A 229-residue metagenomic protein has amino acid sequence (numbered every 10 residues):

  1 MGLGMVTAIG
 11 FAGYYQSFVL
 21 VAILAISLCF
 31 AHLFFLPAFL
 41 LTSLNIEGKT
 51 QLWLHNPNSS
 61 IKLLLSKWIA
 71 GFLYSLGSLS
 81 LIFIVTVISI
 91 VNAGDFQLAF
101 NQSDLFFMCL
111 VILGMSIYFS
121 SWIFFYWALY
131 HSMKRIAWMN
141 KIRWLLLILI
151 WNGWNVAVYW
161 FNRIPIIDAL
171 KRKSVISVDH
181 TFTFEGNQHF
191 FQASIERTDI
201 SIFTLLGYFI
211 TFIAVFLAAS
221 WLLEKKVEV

Functional and structural regions predicted by a protein language model:
M1-K49, I61-V229: Hydrophobic alpha-helical transmembrane segments of membrane proteins
L54-S59: Short helix-to-coil transition segments within interhelical loops that connect adjacent transmembrane helices
